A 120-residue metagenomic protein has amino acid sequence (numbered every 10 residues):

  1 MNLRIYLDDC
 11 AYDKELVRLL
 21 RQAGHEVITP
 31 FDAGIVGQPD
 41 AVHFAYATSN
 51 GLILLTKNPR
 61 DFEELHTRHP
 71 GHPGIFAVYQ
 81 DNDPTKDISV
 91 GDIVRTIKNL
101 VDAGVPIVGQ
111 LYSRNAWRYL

Functional and structural regions predicted by a protein language model:
N2-R4, D8-D9, K14-Q22, I35 (+2 more regions): Acidic, PIN/NYN-like endoribonuclease modules and their adjacent C-terminal/linker elements
E26-G34: A short beta-strand-loop structural module common to alpha/beta enzyme folds
Q38-L52: Acidic, metal-associated active-site segment
T48-L65: Acidic, metal-binding active-site segment of PIN/NYN-like and related structure-specific nucleases
